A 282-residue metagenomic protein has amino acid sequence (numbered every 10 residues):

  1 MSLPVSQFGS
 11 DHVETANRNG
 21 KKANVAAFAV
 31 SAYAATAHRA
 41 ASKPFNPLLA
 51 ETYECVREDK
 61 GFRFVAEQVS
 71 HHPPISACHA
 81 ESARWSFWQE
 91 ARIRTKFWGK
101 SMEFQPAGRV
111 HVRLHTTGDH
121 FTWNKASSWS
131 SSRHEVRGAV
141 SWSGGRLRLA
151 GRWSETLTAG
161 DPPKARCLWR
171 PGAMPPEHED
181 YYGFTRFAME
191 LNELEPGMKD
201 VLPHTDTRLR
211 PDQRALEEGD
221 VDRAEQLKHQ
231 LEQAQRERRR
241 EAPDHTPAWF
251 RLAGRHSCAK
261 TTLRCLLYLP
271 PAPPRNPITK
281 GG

Functional and structural regions predicted by a protein language model:
M1-S10, E14, N19-G282: Extended acidic, Ser/Thr- and Pro-enriched interaction/regulatory segments
